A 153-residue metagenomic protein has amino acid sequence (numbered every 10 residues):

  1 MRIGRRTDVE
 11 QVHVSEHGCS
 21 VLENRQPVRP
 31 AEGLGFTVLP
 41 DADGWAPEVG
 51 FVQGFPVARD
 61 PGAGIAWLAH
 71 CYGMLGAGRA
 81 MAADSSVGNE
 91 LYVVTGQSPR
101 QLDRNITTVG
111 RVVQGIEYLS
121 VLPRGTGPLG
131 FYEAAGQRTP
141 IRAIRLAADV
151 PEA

Functional and structural regions predicted by a protein language model:
M1-A153: Cross-family detector of peptidyl-prolyl cis-trans isomerase
